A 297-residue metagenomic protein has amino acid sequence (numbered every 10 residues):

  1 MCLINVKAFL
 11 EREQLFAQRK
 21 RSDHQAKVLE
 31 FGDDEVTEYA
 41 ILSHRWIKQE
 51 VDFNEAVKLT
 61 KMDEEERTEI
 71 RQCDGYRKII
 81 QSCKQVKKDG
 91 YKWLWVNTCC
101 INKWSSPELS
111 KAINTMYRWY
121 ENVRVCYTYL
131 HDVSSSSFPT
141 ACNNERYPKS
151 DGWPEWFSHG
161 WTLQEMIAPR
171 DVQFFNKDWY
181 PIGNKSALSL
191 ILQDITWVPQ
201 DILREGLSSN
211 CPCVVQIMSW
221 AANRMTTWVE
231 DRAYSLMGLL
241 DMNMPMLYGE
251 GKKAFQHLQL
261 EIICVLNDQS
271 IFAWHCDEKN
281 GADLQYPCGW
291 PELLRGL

Functional and structural regions predicted by a protein language model:
M1-A17, D23-K27, E35-A222, C276: Intrinsically disordered, low-complexity acidic segments that are enriched in bulky aromatics
D201-L297: Short helix/strand-capping turn motifs
